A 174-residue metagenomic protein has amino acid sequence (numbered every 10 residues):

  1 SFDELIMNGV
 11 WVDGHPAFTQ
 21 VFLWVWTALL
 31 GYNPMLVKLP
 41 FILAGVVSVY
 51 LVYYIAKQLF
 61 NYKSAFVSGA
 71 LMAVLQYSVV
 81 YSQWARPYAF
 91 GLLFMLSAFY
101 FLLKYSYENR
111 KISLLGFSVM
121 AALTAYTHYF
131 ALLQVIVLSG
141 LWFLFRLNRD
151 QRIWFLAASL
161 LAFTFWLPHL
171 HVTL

Functional and structural regions predicted by a protein language model:
S1-L174: Terminal, non-globular segments
